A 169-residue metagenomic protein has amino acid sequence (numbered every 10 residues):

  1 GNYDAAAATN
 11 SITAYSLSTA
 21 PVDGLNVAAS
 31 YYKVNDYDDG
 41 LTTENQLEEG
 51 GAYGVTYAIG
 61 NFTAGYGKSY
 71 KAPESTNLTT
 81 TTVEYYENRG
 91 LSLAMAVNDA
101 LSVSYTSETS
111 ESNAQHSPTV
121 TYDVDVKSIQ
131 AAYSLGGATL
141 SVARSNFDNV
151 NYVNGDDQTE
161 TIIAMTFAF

Functional and structural regions predicted by a protein language model:
G1-F169: Outer-membrane beta-barrel proteins
